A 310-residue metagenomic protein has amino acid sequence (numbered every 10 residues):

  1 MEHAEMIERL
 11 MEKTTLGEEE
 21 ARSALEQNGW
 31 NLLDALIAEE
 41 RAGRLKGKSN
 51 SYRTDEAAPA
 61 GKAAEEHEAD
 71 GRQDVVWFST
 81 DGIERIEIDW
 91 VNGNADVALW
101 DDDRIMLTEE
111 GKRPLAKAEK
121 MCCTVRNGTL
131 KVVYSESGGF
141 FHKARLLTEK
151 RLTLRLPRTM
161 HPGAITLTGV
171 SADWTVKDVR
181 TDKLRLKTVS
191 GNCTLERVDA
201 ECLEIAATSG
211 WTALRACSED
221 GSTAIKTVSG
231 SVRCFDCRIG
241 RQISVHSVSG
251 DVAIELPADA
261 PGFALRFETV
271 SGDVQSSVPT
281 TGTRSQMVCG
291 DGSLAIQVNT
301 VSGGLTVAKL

Functional and structural regions predicted by a protein language model:
M1-F78, G82-I83, R104-T108, R113-K117: Short, amphipathic alpha-helical interaction segments embedded in low-complexity terminal/linker regions of eukaryotic
G47, V97, I254: Short beta-strand "wing" residues that participate in macromolecule-binding interfaces
Q73-R85, N94-D96, A118-C202, W211-D220 (+2 more regions): Right-handed parallel beta-helix
I86-D89, L167, L186, I205 (+2 more regions): Active-site alpha-helical segments that house and flank conserved acidic catalytic motifs for diphosphate chemistry
V91, R126-N127, V170, V189 (+6 more regions): Structural motif
K112-V125, S190, D251-L265: Generic detector of contiguous secondary-structure segments
L203, A213-L310: Short, surface-exposed interaction patches in beta-rich subdomains that mediate adhesion/assembly near membranes
